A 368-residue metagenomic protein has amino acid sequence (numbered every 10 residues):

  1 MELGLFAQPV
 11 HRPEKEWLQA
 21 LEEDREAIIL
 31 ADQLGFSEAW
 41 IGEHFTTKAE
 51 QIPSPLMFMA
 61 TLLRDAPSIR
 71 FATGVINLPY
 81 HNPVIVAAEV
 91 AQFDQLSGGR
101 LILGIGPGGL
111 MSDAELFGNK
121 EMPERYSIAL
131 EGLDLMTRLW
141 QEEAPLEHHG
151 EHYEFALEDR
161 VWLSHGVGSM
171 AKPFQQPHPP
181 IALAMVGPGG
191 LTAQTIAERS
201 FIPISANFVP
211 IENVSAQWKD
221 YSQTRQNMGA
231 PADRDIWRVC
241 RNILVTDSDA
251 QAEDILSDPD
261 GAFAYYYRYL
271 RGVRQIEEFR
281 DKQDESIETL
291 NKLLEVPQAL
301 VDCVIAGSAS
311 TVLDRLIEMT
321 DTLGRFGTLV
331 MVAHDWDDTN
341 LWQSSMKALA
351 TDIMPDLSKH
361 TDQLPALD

Functional and structural regions predicted by a protein language model:
M1-E16, G109-M111, L163-H178, D284-V301: N-terminal small/glycine-rich loop or linker at the start of catalytic domains across soluble metabolic enzymes
M1-F71, H178-P179, L367-D368: N-terminal beta1-alpha1-beta2 module of alpha/beta enzyme domains
L3, G35, E43, L62 (+9 more regions): Conserved, mostly hydrophobic/aromatic
L3-A7, A39-I41, F71-T73, L101-I105 (+4 more regions): Hydrophobic faces of well-ordered beta-strands that scaffold small-molecule active sites in alpha/beta enzyme cores
A7-L21, I76-V84, H178-P188, V301-S308: Active-site mouth loops of central-metabolism enzymes
D32, M59-P67, V90, D94-L101 (+3 more regions): Acidic (Asp/Glu)-rich catalytic clusters
E38-F58, L62, N77, N207-I211 (+1 more regions): Glycine-rich, proline-tolerant flexible connector loops at the mouths of alpha/beta enzymes
N82-R199, E212-K219, Q226-N227, D368: Internal, glycine-rich beta/alpha segment that forms the wall or movable "lid" of small-molecule/cofactor binding
